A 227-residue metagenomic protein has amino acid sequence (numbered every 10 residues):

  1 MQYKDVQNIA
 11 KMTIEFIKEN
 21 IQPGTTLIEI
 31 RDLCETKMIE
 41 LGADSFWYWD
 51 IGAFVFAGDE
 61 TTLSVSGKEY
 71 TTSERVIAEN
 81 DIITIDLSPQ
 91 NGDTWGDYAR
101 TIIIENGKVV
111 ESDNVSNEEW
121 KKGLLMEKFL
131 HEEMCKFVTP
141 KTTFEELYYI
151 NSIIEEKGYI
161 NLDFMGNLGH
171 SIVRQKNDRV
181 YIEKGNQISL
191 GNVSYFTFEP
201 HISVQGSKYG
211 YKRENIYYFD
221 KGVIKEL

Functional and structural regions predicted by a protein language model:
M1-L227: Active-site neighborhoods and metal-handling regions in enzymes and metal-associated proteins
